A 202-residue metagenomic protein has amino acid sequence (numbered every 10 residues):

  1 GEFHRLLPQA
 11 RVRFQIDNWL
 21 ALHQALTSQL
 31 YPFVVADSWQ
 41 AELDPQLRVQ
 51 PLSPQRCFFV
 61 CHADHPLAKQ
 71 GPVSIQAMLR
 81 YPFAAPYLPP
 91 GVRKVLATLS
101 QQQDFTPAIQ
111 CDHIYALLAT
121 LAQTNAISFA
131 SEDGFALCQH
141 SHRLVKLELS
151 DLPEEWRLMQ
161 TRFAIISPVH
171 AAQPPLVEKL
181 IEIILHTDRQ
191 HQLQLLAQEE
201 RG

Functional and structural regions predicted by a protein language model:
G1-A41, C111: Central regulatory/effector-binding core of bacterial HTH transcription factors
A10-N18, A85-P86, Q103-A116: Short beta-strand-to-loop elements that line the ligand-binding cleft of bilobed periplasmic-binding protein-like
A21, Q40, G91-V92, H113-A116 (+1 more regions): Alpha-helix capping/helix-boundary segments
H23, T27, V49, I75 (+1 more regions): Short hydrophobic/charged patches on amphipathic alpha-helices used for structural packing and interfaces
D37, L67, I75, L79-Q103 (+4 more regions): Secondary-structure junction motif
L43-Q50, Q55, A116-V169: Beta-alpha-beta core module
R48-F83: Flexible hinge/capping segments at coil-to-helix
V60-P66, Q160-Q173: A bilobed periplasmic-binding-protein/Venus flytrap-type ligand-binding module shared by bacterial periplasmic
